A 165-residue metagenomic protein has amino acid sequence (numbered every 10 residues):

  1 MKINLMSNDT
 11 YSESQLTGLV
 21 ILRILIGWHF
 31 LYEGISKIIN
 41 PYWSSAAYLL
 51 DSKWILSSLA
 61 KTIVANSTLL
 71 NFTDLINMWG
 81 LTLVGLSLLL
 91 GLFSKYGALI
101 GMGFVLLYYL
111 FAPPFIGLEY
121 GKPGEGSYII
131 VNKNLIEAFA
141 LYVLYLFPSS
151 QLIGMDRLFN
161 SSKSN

Functional and structural regions predicted by a protein language model:
M1-L50, W54-L83, L90-N165: Extended, low-polarity transmembrane helix blocks
